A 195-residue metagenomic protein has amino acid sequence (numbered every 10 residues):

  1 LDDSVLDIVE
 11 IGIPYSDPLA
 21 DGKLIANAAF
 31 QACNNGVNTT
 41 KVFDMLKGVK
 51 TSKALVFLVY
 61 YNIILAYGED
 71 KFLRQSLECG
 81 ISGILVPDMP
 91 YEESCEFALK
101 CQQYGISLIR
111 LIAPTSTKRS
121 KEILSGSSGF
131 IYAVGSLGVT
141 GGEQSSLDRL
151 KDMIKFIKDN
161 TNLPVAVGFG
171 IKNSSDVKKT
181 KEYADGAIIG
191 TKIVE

Functional and structural regions predicted by a protein language model:
L1-D2, T115-S125, V167, I171-A187: Catalytic cores of alpha/beta
L1-D3, L77-E78, Q102, L124 (+2 more regions): Non-catalytic positions within long, well-ordered alpha-helices that form the structural scaffold/packing of enzyme
D7-P18, I81-L85, P90-E93, A133-G142 (+2 more regions): Glycine-rich phosphate-binding active-site loops on the catalytic face of alpha/beta enzymes
Y15-I25, N34-K47, I64-K71, V86-Q103 (+3 more regions): Active-site-adjacent beta->alpha loops and helix N-cap segments on the catalytic face of soluble alpha/beta enzymes
V42, K155-T161, K172-K178, E182-E195: Alpha/beta catalytic cores of nucleotide-metabolism and tRNA/nucleoside-modifying enzymes
L46-T51, L77, E122-S127, K181-E182: Acidic (Asp/Glu)-rich catalytic clusters
K50-Y60, C101-L111, I157-G168: Short beta-strand/loop segments at the ligand-binding rim of alpha/beta enzyme cores
G105-G141: Histidine/lysine/aspartate-rich catalytic loop segments that bind and position anionic ligands
